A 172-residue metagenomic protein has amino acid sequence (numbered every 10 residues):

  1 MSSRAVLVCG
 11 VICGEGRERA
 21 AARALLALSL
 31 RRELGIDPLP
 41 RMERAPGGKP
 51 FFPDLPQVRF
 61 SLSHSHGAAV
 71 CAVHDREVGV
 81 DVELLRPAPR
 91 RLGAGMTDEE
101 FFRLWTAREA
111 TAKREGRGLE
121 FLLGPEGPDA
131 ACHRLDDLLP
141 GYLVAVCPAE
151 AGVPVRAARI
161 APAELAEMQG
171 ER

Functional and structural regions predicted by a protein language model:
M1-R172: Core catalytic alpha/beta fold that binds nucleotide/phospho-ligands
